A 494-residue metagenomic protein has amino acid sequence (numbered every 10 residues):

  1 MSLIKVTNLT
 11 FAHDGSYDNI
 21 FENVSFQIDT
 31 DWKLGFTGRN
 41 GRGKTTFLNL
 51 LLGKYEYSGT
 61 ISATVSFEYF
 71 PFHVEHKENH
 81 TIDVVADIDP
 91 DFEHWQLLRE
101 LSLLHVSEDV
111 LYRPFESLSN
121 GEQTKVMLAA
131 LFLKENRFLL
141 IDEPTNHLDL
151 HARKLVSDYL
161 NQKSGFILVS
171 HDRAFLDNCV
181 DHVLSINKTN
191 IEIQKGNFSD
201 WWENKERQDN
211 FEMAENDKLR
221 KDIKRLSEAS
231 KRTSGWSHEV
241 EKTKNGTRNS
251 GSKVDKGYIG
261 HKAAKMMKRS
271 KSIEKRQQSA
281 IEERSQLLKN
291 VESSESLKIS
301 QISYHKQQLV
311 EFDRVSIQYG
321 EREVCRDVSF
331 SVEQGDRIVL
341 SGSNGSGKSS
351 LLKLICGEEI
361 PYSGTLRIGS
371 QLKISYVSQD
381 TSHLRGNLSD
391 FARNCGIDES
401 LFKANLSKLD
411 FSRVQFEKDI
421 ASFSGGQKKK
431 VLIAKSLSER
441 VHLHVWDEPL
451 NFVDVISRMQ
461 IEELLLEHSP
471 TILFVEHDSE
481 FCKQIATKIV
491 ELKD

Functional and structural regions predicted by a protein language model:
M1-N216, S300-D494: ABC ATP-binding cassette signature C-motif
H76-E78, D83-E100, N178, S185-S293 (+1 more regions): Extended, highly charged alpha-helical segments
E283-V310: Coiled-coil termination/hinge junctions
